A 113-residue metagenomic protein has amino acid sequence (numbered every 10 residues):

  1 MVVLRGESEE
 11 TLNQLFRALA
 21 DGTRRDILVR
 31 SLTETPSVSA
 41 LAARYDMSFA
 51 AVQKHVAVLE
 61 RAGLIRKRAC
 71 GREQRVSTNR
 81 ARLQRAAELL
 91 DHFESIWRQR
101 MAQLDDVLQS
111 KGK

Functional and structural regions predicted by a protein language model:
M1-T11, V29, Q84-K113: Amphipathic alpha-helical dimerization/coiled-coil segments that flank or bridge DNA-binding/regulatory modules
V2, E10-A50, C70-E88: N-terminal helix-turn-helix DNA-binding core of bacterial DNA-binding proteins
V56-A57: Short, hydrophobic-biased segments on the C-terminal half of alpha helices that form "recognition helices"
G63: Glycine-centered, phosphate/nucleic-acid-interacting loop/turn motifs that mediate DNA/RNA or nucleotide
K67: Short beta-strand "wing" residues that participate in macromolecule-binding interfaces
